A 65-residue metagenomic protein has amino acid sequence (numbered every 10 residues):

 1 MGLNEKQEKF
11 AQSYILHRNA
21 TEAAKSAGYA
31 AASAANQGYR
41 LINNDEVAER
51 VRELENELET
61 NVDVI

Functional and structural regions predicted by a protein language model:
M1-I65: N-terminal, charge-rich alpha-helical recognition modules
